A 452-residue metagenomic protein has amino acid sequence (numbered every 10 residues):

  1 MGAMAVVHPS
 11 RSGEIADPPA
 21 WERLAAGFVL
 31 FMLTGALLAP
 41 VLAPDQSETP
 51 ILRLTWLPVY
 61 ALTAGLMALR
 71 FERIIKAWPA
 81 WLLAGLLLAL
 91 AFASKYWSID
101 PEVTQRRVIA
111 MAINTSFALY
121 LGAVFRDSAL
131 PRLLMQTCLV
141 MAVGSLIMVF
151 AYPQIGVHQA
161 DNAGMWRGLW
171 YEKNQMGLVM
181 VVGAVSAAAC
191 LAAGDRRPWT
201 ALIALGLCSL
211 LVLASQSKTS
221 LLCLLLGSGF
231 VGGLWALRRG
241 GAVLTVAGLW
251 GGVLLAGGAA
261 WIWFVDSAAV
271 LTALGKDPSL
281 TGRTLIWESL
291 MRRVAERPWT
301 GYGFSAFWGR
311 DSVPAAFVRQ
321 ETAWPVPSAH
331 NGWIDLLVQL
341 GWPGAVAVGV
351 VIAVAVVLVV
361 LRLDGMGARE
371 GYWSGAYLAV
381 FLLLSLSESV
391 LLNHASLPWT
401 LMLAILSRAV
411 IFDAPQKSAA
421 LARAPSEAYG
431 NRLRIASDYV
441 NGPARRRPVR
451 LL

Functional and structural regions predicted by a protein language model:
G2-L69, L88-W97, F381-L383, V440 (+1 more regions): N-terminal signal-anchor transmembrane segment
T55-V59, A80-L87, P101-A123, L133-C138 (+2 more regions): Aromatic-anchored transmembrane helix interface
Y60, F92, S116, P131-N162 (+3 more regions): Alpha-helical transmembrane segments of multi-pass inner-membrane proteins
A123, T200, G229, G241 (+2 more regions): Hydrophobic transmembrane alpha-helices and their immediate junctions
I147-Y152, A214, G232-P278, M291-E296 (+2 more regions): A membrane-periplasm/extracellular boundary helix in multi-pass inner-membrane enzymes that assemble envelope glycans
S209, Q216-K218, E321-V359, L383: A conserved mid-to-late transmembrane alpha helix and its immediate loop/hinge that forms the functional core
L271-E288, R292, E296, T300-L340 (+2 more regions): Long extracytoplasmic/lumenal interhelical loops at the membrane interface of multi-pass membrane proteins
S374-D438, L452: Transmembrane alpha-helices of multi-pass inner-membrane enzymes
